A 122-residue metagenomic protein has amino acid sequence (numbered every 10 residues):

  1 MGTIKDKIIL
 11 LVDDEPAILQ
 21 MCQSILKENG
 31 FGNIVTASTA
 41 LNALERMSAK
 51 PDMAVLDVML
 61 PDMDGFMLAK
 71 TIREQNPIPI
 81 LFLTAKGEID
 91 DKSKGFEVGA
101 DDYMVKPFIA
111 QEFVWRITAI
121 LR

Functional and structural regions predicted by a protein language model:
P16-V35: Two-component/phosphorelay signaling modules centered on CheY-like receiver
T36-M53: Acidic, metal-coordinating helix/loop segments flanking the phosphotransfer/catalytic sites of two-component signaling
T39, D64-M67: Acidic catalytic/metal-coordinating carboxylates
E45, F66-P77: Short amphipathic alpha-helix used as the core "switch/output" element in two-component signaling
D57, T84: Active-site residues of response regulator receiver
P61, E88, K106: The feature encodes the CheY-like receiver
M104, F108-L121: C-terminal output helix
